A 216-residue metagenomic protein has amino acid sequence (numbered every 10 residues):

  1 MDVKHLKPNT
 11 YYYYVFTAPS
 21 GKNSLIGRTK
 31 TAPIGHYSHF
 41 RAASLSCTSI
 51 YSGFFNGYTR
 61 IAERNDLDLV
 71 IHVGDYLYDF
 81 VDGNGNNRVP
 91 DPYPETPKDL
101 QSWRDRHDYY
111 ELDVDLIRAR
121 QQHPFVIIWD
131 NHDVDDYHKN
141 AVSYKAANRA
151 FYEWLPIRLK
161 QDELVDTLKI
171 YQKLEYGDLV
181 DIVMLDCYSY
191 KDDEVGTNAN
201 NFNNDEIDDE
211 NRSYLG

Functional and structural regions predicted by a protein language model:
M1-G216: Metal-dependent phosphoester/phosphodiester hydrolase catalytic core
